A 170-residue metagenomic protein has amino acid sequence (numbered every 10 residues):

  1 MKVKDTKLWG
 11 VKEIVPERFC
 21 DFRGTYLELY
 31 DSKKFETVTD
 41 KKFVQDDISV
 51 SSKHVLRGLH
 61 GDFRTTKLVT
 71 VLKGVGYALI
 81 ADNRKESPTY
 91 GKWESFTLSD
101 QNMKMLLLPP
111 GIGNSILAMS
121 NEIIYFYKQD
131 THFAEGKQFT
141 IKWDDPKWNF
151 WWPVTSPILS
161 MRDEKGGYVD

Functional and structural regions predicted by a protein language model:
M1-Q101, E122, Y127-D170: Non-catalytic, conserved peripheral segments adjacent to functional cores
L98-N121: Conserved metal-binding segment of the jelly-roll/cupin
